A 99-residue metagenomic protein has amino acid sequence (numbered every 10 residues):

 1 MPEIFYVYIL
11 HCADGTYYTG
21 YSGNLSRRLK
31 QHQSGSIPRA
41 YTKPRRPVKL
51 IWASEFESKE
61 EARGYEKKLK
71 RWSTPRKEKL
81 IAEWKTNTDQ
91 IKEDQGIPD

Functional and structural regions predicted by a protein language model:
M1-I37, K43-A53, R63-K67, L80 (+2 more regions): GIY-YIG nuclease catalytic motif and its immediate N-terminal context
L25, S58-E60, T74: Residues at or immediately preceding the N-termini of alpha-helices
K70: Catalytic/regulatory signature loops of cyclic-dinucleotide turnover enzymes and related class III nucleotidyl cyclases
